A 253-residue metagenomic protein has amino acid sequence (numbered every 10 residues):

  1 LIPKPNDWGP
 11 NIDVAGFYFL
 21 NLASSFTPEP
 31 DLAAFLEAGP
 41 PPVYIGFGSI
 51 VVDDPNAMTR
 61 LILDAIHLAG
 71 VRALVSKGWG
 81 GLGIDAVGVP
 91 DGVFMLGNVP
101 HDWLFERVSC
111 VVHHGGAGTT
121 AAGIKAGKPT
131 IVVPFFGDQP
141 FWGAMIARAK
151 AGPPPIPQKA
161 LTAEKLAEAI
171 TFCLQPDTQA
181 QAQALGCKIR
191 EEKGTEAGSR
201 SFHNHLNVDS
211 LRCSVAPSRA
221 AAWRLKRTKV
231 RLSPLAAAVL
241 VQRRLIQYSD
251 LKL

Functional and structural regions predicted by a protein language model:
L1-C110, L253: Donor-nucleotide binding loops and adjacent catalytic segments primarily of GT-B fold Leloir glycosyltransferases
F17-L20, V99-P100, F135-D138, Q158-A160: Short, acidic/turn-prone active-site loops that include or flank metal/cofactor- and phosphate-binding residues
P41-V43, I124-T130, Q181: Short, surface-exposed connector motifs at secondary-structure boundaries
A73-V75, I131-V132, P153-P155: Short hydrophobic alpha-helical runs that function as membrane-insertion/retention elements
L96-A144: A donor-sugar binding/catalytic signature common to diverse glycosyltransferases and related nucleotide-sugar
G137-A169, A197: Change "using UDP/GDP/dTDP sugars" to "using nucleotide sugars
A163-L253: C-terminal amphipathic helix plus adjacent low-complexity, charged tail appended to glycosyltransferase catalytic
